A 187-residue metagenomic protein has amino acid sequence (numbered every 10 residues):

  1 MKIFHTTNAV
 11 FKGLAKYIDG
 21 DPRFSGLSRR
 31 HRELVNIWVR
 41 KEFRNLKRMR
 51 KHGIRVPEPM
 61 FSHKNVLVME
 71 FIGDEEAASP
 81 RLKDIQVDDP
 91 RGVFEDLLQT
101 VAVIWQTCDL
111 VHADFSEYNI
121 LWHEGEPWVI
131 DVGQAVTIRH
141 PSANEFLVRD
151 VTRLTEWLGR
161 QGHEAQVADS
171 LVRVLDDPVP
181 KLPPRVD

Functional and structural regions predicted by a protein language model:
M1-A78: Conserved ATP-binding subdomain of kinase catalytic cores across diverse folds
H5, G73, E117, W122 (+1 more regions): Short, glycine/acidic-enriched loop or turn micro-motifs at the edges of active sites
R29-V56, S79-A113, Y118, H123 (+2 more regions): Conserved kinase catalytic-core helix
S62-H63, Y118, L171: Residue-level "edge-of-site" marker
N65-V66, N119, E126: Structural motif
A77-L82, T137-H140: Short small-residue beta-strand/loop micro-motif enriched in glycine and branched aliphatics
P90-V93, W105-H112, H123-D187: C-lobe/activation-segment region of protein kinase-like
